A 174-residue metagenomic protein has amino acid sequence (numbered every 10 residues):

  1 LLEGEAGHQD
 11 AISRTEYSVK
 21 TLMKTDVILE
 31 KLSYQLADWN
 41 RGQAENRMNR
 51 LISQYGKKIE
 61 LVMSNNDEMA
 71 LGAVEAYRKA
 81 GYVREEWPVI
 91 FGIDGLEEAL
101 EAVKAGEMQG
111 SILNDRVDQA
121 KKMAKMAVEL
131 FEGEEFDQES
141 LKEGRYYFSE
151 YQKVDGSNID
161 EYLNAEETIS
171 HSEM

Functional and structural regions predicted by a protein language model:
L1, L22-R41: Short beta-strand elements in bilobed, periplasmic/extracellular small-molecule ligand-binding domains
L1-E5, S33-Y34, A105-V117: Short beta-strand elements at the ligand-binding edges of bilobed clamshell
L2-D10, K20-T25, K121-M174: Hinge/cleft segment of the Venus flytrap/periplasmic-binding protein
H8-A11, A37, R41, M63-N66 (+1 more regions): Solvent-exposed, acidic/flexible segments
I12-K20, Q43-E45, G95-A99, D115-E134: Hydrophobic alpha-helical segments within soluble ligand-binding/sensing domains
S18, A37-E101: Hydrophobic alpha-helical
K24-K31, K57-E60, E85-P88, A105-Q109: Loop/turn elements at helix/coil->beta-strand transitions in domains of secreted/extracellular proteins
N66-V74, K104, N114-E132, Q152: Extracellular/periplasmic ligand-binding modules, especially the Venus flytrap/periplasmic-binding
